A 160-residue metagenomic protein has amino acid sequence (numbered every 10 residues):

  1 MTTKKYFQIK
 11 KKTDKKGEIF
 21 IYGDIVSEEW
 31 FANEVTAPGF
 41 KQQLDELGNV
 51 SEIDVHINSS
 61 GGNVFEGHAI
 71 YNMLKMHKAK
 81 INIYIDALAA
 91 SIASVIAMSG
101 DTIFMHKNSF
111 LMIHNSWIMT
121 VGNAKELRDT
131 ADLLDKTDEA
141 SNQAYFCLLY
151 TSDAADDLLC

Functional and structural regions predicted by a protein language model:
M1-I92, S99-S152: N-terminal organellar transit peptides
Y150-C160: Single conserved hydrophobic/aromatic residue that forms the stacking wall/gate of nucleotide- or nucleobase-binding
